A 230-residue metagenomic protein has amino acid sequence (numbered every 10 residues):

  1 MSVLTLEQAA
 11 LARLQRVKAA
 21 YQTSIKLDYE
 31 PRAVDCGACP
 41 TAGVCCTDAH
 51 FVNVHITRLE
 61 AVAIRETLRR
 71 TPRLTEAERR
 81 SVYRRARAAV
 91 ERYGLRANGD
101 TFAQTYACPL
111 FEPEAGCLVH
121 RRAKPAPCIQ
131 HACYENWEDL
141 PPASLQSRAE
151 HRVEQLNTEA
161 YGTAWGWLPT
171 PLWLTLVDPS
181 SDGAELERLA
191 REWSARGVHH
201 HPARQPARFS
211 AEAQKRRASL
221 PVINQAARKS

Functional and structural regions predicted by a protein language model:
M1-S230: Short loop/turn segments that flank or connect secondary-structure elements
